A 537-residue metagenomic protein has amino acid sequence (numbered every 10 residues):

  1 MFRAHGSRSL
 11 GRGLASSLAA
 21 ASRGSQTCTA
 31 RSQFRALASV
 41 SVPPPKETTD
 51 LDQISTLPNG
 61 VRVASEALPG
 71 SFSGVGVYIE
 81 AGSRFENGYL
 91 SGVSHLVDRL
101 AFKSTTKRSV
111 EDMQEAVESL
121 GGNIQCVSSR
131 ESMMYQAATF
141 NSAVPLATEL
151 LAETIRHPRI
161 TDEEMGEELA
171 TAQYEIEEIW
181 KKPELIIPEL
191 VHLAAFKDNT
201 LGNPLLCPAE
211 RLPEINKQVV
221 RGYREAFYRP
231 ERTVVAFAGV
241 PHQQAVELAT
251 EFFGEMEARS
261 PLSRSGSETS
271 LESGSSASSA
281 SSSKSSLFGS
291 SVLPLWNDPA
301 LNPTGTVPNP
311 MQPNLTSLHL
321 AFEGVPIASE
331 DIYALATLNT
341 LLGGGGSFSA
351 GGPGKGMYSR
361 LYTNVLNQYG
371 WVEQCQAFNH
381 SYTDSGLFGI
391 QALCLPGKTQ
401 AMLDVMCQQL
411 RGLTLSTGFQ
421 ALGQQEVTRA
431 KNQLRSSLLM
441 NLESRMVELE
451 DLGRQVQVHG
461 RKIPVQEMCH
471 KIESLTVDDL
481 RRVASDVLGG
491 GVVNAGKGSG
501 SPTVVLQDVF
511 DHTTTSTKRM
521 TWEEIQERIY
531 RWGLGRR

Functional and structural regions predicted by a protein language model:
F2, R12-S41, G76, T106 (+6 more regions): Acidic/histidine-enriched segments that form metal/cofactor-coordinating and catalytic pocket/exosite environments
F2-G24, C28-R31, A38-V40, V234-A236 (+1 more regions): C-terminal regions of mature proteins
Q33-N59, S65, S290-L293: Short, Gly/Pro- and small/polar-rich lid/capping loops
D50, P69, G74-S142, K181 (+1 more regions): M16/MPP (pitrilysin/insulinase) zinc-metallopeptidase core fold and M16-derived inactive scaffolds
G60, V77, H95, Y135 (+10 more regions): Divalent metal-coordination and catalytic microenvironments
A64-P69, G76-A81, P261-N364, V372 (+4 more regions): His/Glu-based metal-binding/catalytic segments typifying zinc-dependent metallopeptidases
E153-I160, F253-L262, Q408-F419, I529-G533: A common structural junction motif
K217-E255: Non-catalytic, conformational "gating/processing" segments within enzyme and secreted inhibitor domains
